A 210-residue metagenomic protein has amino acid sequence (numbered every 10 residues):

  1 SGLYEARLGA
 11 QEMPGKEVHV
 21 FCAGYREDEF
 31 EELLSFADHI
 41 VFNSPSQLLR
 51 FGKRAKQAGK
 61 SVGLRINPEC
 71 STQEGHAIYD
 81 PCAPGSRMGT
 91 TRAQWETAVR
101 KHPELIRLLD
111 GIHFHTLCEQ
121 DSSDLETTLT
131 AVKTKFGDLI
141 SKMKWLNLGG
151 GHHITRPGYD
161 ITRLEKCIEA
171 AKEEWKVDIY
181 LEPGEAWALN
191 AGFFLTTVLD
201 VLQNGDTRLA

Functional and structural regions predicted by a protein language model:
S1-W145, C167-A170, L202-G205: Active-site-proximal beta-alpha core segment in soluble small-molecule metabolic enzymes
S44-L49, A58, W145, G150-A210: Active-site anion/phosphate-binding pocket segments in diverse small-molecule metabolic enzymes
